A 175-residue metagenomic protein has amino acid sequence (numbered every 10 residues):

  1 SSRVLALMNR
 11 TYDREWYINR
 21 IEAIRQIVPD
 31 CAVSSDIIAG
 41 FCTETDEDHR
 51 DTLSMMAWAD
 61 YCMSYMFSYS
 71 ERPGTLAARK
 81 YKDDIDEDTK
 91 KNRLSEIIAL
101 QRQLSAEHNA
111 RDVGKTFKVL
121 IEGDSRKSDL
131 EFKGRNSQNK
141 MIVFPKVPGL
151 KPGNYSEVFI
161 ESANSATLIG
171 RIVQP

Functional and structural regions predicted by a protein language model:
S1-M63, Y69-T89: Conserved non-cysteine loop/helix-boundary elements of the Radical SAM core domain that shape
C31, S64-Y65, S125, E161: Hydrophobic alpha-helical context, especially transmembrane and signal-peptide helices
F67-S68, P145: Short beta->alpha connector loops at strand-helix junctions that form conserved, small/polar/Pro-enriched
A77-P175: Terminal RNA-binding accessory module
